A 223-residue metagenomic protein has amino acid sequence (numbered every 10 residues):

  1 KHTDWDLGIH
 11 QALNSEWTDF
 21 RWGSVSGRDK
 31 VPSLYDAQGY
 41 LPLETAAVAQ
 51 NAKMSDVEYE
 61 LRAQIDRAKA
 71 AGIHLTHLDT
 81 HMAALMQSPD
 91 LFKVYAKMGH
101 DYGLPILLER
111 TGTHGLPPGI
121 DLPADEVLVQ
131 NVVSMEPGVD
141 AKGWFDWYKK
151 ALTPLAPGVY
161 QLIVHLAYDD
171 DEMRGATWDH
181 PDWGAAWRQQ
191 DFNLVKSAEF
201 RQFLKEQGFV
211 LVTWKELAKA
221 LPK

Functional and structural regions predicted by a protein language model:
K1-D6, G23-D36, K69-A70, G119-P123 (+1 more regions): Acidic (Asp/Glu)-rich catalytic clusters
D4-H10, L75-D79, P105-L107, V127-V129 (+2 more regions): Structural preference for beta-strand elements that scaffold enzyme active sites
H10-E16, H81-A83, T111-T113, V133-M135 (+2 more regions): Active-site beta-loop-alpha junctions enriched in small/polar residues
T18-G23, P117-A124, V139-W144, D171-P181 (+1 more regions): Histidine/acidic-residue-rich catalytic or RNA/ligand-binding cores of hydrolases and nuclease-related proteins
F20-V48, A176-G184: Active-site gating loops and adjacent loop-to-helix segments of metal-dependent hydrolytic enzymes
M54-V127, V132-W144, T153, N193: Catalytic domains of cell-wall/extracellular-matrix polysaccharide-remodeling enzymes, centered on de-N-acetylation
A71, K149-D179, G184: Catalytic grooves of carbohydrate-active enzymes
L104-E109, D179-K223: C-terminal domain-boundary segment and adjacent tail
